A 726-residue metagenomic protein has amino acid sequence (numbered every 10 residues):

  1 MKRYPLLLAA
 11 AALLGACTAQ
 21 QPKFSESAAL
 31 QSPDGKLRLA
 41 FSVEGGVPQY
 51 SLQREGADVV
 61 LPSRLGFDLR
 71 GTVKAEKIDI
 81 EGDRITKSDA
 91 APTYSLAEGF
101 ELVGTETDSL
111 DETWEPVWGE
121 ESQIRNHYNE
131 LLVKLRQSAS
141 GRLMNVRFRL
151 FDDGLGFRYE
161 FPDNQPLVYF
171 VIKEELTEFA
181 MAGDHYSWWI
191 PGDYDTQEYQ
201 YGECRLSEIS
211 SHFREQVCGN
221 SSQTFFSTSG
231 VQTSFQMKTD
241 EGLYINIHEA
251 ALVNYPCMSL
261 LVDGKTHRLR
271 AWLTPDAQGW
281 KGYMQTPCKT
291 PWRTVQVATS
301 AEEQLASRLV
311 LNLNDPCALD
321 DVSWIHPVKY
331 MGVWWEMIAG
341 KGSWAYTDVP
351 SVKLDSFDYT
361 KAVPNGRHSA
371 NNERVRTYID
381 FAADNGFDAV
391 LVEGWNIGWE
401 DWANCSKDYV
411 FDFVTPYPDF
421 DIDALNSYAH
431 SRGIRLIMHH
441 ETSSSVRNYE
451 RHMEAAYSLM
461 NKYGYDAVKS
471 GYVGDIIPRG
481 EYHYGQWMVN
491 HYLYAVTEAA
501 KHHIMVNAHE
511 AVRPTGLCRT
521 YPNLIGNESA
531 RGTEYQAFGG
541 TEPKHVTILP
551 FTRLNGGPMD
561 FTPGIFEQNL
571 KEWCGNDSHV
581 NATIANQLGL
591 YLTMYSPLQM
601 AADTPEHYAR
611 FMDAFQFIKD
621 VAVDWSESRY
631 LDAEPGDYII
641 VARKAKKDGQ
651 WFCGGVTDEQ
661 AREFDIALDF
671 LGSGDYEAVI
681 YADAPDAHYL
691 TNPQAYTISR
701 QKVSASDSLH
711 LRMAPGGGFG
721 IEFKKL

Functional and structural regions predicted by a protein language model:
G15-A16: C-terminal motif of bacterial Sec signal peptides marking the signal peptidase cleavage site
Q21-D320, A695: N-terminal accessory beta-strand-rich subdomains and adjacent acidic, glycine-rich linkers that precede catalytic cores
V133, D603-F652, V656-D658, D686-Q694: Glycan-recognition and catalytic regions of carbohydrate-active enzymes
Q285-T377, N385, A389: An acidic-aromatic substrate-binding cleft motif
R374-W395, K462-D466: Catalytic domains of carbohydrate-active enzymes, especially glycoside hydrolases
E393-H579, T583: Aromatic- and carboxylate-enriched substrate-binding clefts and catalytic-loop regions of carbohydrate-active enzymes
P635-Y681, G720-E722: Carbohydrate-binding surface patches
R700-L726: C-terminal beta-strand-rich structural cap/linker in extracellular carbohydrate-active enzymes
